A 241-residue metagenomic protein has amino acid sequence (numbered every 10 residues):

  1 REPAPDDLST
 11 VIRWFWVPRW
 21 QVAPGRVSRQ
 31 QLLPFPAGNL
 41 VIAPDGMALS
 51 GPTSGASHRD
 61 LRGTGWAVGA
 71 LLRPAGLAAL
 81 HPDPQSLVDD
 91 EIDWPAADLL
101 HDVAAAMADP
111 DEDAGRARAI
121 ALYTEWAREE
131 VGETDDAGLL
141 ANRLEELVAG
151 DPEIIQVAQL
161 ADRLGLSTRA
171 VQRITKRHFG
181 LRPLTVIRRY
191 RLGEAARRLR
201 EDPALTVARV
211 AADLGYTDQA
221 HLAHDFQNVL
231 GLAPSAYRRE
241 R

Functional and structural regions predicted by a protein language model:
R1-T168, H178-P183, R197-D202, T206-T217 (+1 more regions): Alpha-helical bundle regulatory/interaction domains
A170-F179, I187-Y190: Catalytic DNA-binding helix-loop module of base-excision-repair DNA glycosylases/AP lyases
T175, I187, D225-Q227, R238: DNA major-groove recognition helix of helix-turn-helix
L184, R188-R189, A195: Amphipathic alpha-helical "recognition" segments
